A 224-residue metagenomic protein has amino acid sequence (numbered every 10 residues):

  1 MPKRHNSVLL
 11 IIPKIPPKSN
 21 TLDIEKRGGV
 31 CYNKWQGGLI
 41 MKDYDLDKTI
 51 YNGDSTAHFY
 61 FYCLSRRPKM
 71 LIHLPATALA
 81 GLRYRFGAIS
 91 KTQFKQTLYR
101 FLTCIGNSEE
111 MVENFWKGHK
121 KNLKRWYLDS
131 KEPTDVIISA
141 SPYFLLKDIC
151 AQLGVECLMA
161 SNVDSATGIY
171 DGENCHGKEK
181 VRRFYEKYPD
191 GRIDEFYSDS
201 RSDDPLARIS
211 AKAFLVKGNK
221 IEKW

Functional and structural regions predicted by a protein language model:
P2-P13: Extreme N-terminal basic, low-complexity initiation segments that serve as generic localization/processing leaders
V8, D23-E25, V30: Acidic, Ala/Val/Gly-enriched low-complexity intrinsically disordered segments
I12, S19-N20, Y32-N33: Short terminal hydrophobic/aromatic SLiMs and anchors at protein ends
Q36, F115-W224: C-terminal cap/substrate-recognition subdomain and adjoining C-terminal extension of metal-dependent phosphatase-like
I40-F86: Active-site neighborhood of HAD-like aspartate-dependent phosphohydrolases
L74-F101, C150-L153, C157-L158: Short, compositionally biased "basic patch" segments
T92-R125: Metal-dependent phosphoesterase signature
